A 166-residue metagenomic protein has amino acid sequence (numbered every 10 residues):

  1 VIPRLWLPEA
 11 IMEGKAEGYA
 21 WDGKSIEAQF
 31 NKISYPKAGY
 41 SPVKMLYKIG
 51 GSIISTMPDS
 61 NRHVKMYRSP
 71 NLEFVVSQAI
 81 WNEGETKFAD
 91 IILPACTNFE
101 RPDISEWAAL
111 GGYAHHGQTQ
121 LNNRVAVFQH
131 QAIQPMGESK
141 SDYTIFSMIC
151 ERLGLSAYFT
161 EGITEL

Functional and structural regions predicted by a protein language model:
I2-L166: Non-catalytic alpha/beta scaffold blocks inside enzyme catalytic domains
